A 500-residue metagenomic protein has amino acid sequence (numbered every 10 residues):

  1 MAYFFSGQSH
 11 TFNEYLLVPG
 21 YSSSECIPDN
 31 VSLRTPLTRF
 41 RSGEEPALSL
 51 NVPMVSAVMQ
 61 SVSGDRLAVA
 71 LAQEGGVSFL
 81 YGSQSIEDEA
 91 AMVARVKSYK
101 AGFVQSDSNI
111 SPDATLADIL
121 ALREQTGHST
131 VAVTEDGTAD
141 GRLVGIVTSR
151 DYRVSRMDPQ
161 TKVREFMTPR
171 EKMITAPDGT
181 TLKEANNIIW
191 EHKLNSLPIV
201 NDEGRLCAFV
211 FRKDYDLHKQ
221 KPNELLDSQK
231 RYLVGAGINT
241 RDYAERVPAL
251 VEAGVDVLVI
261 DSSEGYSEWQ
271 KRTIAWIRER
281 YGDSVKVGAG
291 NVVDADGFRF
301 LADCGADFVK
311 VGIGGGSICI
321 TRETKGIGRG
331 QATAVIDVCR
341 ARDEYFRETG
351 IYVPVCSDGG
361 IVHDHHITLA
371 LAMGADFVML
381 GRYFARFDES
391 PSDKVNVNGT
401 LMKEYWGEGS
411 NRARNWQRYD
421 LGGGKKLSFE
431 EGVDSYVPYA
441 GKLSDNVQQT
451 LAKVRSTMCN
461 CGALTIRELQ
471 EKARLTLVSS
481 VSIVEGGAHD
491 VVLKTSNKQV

Functional and structural regions predicted by a protein language model:
M1-Y21, S108-S111, A176-P177, K183-N187 (+3 more regions): Alpha/beta catalytic cores of nucleotide-metabolism and tRNA/nucleoside-modifying enzymes
I27-L50, A57-M59, D88-H128, V133-D136 (+5 more regions): Bateman/CBS regulatory modules and CBS-like beta-alpha motifs in cytosolic regions of diverse proteins
E45-A47, A72, K97, L120-E124 (+7 more regions): Surface-exposed amphipathic alpha-helices with a cationic face
A47-S56, G102-D107, D227-A236, R278-V293 (+2 more regions): Short beta-strand/loop segments at the ligand-binding rim of alpha/beta enzyme cores
R66-V69, Y243-A253, V287, V292-V311 (+1 more regions): Catalytic cores of alpha/beta
Q73-D88, V255-S267, D307-K325, I361-V395: Glycine-rich phosphate-binding active-site loops on the catalytic face of alpha/beta enzymes
F79-Q84, S108-I110, T130-T134, T175-P177 (+6 more regions): Catalytic beta/alpha-barrel core
Q84-A94, D140, S155-Q160, R205-L225 (+5 more regions): Active-site-adjacent beta->alpha loops and helix N-cap segments on the catalytic face of soluble alpha/beta enzymes
